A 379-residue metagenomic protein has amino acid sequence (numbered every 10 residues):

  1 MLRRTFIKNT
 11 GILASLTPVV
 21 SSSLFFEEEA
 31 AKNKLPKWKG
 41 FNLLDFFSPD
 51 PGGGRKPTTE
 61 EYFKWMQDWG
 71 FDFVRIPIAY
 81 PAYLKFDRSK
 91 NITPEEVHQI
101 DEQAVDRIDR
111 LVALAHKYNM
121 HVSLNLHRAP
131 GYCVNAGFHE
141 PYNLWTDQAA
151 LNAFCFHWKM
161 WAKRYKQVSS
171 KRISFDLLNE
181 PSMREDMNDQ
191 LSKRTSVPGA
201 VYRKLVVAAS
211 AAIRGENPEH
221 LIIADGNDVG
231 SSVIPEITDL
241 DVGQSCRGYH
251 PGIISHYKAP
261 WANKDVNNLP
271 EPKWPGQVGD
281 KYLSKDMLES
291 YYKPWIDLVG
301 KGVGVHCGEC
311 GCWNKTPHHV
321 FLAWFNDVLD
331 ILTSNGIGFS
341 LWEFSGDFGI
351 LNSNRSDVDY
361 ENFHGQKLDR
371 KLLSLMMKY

Functional and structural regions predicted by a protein language model:
T5-F26: N-terminal export signals
E28-R75: N-terminal carbohydrate-binding accessory modules
L43-T58, R88-Q99, I253-K285: Acidic/histidine-rich helix-loop elements that form or flank divalent-metal/phosphate-binding sites at the catalytic
F63-F71, E96-L126, F138-S174, L205-A212: An active-site-proximal structural segment forming one wall of the substrate-binding cleft that immediately precedes
A82-A104, P130-A149, E185-R194, I350-D357: Surface-exposed, active-site-proximal loop segments in enzymatic domains
A136, W145-Y282, Y291-W313, S334-I337: Active-site region of glycoside hydrolase catalytic domains
P317-Y379: Aromatic-rich peripheral "rim/lid" segments of glycoside hydrolase catalytic domains that contact and position glycan
